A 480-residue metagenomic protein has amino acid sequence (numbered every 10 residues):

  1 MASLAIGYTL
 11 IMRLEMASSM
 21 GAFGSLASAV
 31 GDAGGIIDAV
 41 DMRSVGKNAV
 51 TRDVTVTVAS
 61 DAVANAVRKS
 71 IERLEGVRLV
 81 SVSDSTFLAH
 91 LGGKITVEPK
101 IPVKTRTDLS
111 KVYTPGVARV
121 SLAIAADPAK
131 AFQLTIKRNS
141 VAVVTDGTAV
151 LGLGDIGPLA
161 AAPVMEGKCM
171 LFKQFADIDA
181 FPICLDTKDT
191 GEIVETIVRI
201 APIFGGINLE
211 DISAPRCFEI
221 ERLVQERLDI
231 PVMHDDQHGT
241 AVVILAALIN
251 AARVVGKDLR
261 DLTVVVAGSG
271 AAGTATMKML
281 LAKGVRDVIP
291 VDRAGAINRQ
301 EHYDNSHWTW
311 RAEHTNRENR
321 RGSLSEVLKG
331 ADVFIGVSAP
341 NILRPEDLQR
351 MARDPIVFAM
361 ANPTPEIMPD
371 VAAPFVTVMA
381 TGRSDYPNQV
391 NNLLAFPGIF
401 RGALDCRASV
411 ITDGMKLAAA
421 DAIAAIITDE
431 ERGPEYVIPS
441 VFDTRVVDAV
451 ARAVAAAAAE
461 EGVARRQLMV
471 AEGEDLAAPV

Functional and structural regions predicted by a protein language model:
M1-G93: A conserved regulatory-domain signal marking ACT and ACT-like small-molecule sensing domains and adjacent regulatory
A2, T9, T55-V58, A118 (+3 more regions): NAD(P)-dependent Rossmann-like dehydrogenase/reductase catalytic/cofactor-binding core
V40-R43, V80-V82, I183, E210 (+3 more regions): Flexible, glycine/charged-enriched surface loops at secondary-structure junctions
L79-L262, V463: Glycine/serine-rich phosphate-binding loop and adjoining beta1-alpha1 elements at the start of nucleotide-handling
L151, P158-A176, L228, H234 (+2 more regions): Glycine-rich phosphate/diphosphate-binding loop of Rossmann-like nucleotide-binding domains
P231, D235-D236, A359-M469: Adenosine-phosphate binding glycine-rich loop
T309-V378, S384-D385: Rossmann-like adenosine-cofactor binding region
